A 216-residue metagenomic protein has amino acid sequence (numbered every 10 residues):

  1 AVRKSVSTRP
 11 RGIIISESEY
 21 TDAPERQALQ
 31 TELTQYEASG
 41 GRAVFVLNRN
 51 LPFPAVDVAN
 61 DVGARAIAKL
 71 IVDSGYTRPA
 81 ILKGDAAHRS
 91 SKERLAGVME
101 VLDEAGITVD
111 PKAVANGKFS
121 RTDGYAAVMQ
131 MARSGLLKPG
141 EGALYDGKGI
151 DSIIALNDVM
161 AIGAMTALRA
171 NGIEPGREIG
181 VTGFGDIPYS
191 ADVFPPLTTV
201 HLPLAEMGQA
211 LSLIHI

Functional and structural regions predicted by a protein language model:
A1, E17-P24, A55-A66, L82-D103 (+4 more regions): Hinge/beta->alpha junction and helix N-cap segments in small-molecule ligand-binding domains
A1-K69, D73: Alpha-helical recognition/docking segments in bacterial nutrient-uptake and carbohydrate-utilization systems
A1-R11, Y125-D146: Short, well-structured alpha-helical segments in soluble
R11, T77-R78, D151: Short acidic/polar active-site loop segments enriched in Thr and Asp
Y36-E37, L102, L168: A generic structural signal for well-ordered alpha-helical segments
S39-G40, A105, N171: Helix C-cap/helix->beta junction micro-motif
R133-H215: Flexible loop/turn connectors
